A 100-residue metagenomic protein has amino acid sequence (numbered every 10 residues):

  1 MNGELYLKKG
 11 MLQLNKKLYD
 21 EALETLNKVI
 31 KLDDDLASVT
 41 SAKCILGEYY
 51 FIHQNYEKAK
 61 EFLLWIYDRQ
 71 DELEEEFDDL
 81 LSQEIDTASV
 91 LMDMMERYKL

Functional and structural regions predicted by a protein language model:
M1, A37-V39, Q83: Residue signature of alpha-solenoid helical repeat architecture, marking inter-repeat boundaries and helix-start
G3, E76-L100: Terminal, low-structured helical/coil segments at or just beyond the last alpha-helical repeat
K31-L36, D71-L81: Flexible helix-coil transition and linker loops at the boundaries of alpha-helical arrays
Q54-E75, D93: TPR/TPR-like (Sel1-like) alpha-helical repeat modules
